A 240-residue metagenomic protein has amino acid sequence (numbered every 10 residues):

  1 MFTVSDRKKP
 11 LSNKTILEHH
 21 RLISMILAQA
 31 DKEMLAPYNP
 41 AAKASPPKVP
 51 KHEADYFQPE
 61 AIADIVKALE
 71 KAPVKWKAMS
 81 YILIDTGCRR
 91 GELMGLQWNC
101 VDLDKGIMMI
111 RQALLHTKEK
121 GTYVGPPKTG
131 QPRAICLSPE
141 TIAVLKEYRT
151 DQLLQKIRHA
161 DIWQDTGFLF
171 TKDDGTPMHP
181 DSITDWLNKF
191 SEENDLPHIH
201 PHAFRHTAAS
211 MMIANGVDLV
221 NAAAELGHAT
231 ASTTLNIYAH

Functional and structural regions predicted by a protein language model:
M1, P37, P201-H202: A Lys/Arg-rich helix-loop hairpin that forms a DNA/phosphate-binding surface
S5-K9, D64-K77, T86, I135 (+2 more regions): Short, basic (Lys/Arg/His-rich) helix/loop patches that form interaction surfaces in the mid-to-C-terminal regions
K9-N13, L17-H19, K32, A36-L96 (+6 more regions): Basic, Lys/Arg- and aromatic-enriched nucleic-acid-binding interface segment
H52, Y56, L114, L226-H240: Catalytic-site neighborhood detector that most strongly recognizes the C-terminal catalytic loop/helix of tyrosine
C100: Phosphate-binding active sites in nucleotide-utilizing proteins
R111-T129: Short, flexible, glycine-rich and Lys/Arg-enriched loop motifs at helix boundaries that contact anionic partners
